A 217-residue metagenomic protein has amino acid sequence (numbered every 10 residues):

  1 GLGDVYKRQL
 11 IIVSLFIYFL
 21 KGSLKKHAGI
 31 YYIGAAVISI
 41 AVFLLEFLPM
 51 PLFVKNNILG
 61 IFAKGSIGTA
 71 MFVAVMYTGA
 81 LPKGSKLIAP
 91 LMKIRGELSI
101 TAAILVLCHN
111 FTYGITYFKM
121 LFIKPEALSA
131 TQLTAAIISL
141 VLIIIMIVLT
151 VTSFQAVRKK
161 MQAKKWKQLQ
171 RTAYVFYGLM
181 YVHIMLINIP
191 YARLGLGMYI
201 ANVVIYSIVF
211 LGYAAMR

Functional and structural regions predicted by a protein language model:
G1-Y6: Short, small-residue-biased leader/transition segments that mark boundaries at the very start of proteins
R8-L15, G68-L81, L140-T152, F176-M180 (+1 more regions): Hydrophobic cores of alpha-helical transmembrane segments in multi-pass inner/ER membrane proteins, independent
F16-A28, F53-L59: Short, hydrophobic transmembrane alpha-helix segments
N57-T69, E126-S139: Short aromatic-rich membrane-water interface segments that cap or initiate transmembrane helices in multi-pass membrane
S66-I67, L91-Y113, A135, R171 (+1 more regions): Transmembrane alpha-helical segments and their boundary/interface "anchor" motifs in multi-pass integral membrane
L107-I115, F176-Y191: Hydrophobic alpha-helical transmembrane segments in multi-pass integral membrane proteins
V157-V175: Membrane-helix boundary/juxtamembrane motif in polytopic membrane proteins
M185-V203: Extracellular/periplasmic helix-loop-helix junctions in multi-pass membrane proteins
